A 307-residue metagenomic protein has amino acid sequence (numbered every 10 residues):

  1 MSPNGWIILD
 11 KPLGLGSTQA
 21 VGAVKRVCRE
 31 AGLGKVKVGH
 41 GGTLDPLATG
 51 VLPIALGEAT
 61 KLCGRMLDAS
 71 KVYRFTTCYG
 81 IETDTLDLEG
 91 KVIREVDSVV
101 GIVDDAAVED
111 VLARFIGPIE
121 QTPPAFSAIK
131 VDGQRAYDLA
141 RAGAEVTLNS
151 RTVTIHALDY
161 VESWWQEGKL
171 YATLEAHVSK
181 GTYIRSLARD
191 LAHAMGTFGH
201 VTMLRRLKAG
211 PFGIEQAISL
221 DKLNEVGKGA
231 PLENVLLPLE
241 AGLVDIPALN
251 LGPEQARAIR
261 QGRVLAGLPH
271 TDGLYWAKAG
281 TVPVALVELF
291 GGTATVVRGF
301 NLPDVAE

Functional and structural regions predicted by a protein language model:
M1-L47, A69, Y171, A194-E307: Accessory RNA 3′-end/elbow-binding domains used by RNA modification enzymes
K37-L67, D138, A142: Glycine/acidic-rich beta-strand-loop module
T43-L44, G64-L67, A128, S150 (+1 more regions): Replace "in large, NTP-powered and nucleic-acid-processing enzymes" with "in large, NTP-powered factors and other
I54, F75, G133, L187 (+2 more regions): Residue-level signal for inorganic ion chemistry
R65-P123: Acidic, low-complexity central loop/insert segments
F126-S127, V131-H156: Extended alpha-helical targeting/anchoring segments, especially N-terminal organellar/secretory targeting helices
A128, R135, L170-P211: Pseudouridine synthase
T152-A172: Helix-hairpin-helix/helix-loop-helix acidic hairpins
